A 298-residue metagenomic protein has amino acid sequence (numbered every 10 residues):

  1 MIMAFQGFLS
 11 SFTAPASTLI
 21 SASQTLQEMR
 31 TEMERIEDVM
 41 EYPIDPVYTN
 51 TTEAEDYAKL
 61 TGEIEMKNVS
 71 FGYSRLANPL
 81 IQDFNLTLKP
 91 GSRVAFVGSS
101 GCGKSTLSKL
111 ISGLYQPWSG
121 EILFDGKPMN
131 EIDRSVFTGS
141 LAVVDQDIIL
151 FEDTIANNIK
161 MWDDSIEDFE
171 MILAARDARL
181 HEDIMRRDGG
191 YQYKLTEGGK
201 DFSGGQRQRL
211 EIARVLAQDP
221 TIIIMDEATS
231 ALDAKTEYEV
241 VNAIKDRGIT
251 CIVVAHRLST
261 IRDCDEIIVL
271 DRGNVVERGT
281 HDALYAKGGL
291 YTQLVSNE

Functional and structural regions predicted by a protein language model:
M1-M33, V39-M40: Helix-loop-helix
A4-G7, Y42, R207-R209, A228: Hydrophobic transmembrane alpha-helix bundles
S21, T25-E28, I44-D45, G72 (+1 more regions): An intracellular "coupling" helix at the cytosolic face of ABC transporter transmembrane type-1 domains
D38, D45, K160: Conserved E/DxxT/N motif and adjacent residues on the DHp alpha2 helix of HisKA-family sensor histidine kinases
Y42-D45, G189: Flexible, glycine-biased helix-capping/connector loops in cytosolic signal-transduction modules
I44-K59: Pre-NBD coupling/linker segments of ABC/ABC-like ATPases
Y57-E298: ABC-type nucleotide-binding domain
